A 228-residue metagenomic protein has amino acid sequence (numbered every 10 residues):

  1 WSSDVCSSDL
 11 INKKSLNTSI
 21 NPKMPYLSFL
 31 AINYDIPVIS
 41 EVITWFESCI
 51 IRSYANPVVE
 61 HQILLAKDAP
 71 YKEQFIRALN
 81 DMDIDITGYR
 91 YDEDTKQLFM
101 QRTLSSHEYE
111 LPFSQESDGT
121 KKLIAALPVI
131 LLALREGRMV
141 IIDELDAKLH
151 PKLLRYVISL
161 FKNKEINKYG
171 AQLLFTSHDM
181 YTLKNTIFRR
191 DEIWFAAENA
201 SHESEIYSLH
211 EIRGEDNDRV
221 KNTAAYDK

Functional and structural regions predicted by a protein language model:
S3-S8, K96-L104, W194: Short polybasic amphipathic segments
S3-Y91: Electropositive, glycine-dotted interaction segments that contact anionic polymers or phosphate-rich ligands
S8, L123-I124, V129, S159-L160 (+1 more regions): Phosphate-binding glycine-rich loops of NTP-binding sites
R77-T87, T103-S105, F113, A224-K228: N-terminal accessory segments
T95-L131, M139-K152: Conserved ABC ATPase signature
R102-L104, S159-K228: C-terminal lobe/lid and adjacent interdomain/linker elements of RecA-like ASCE P-loop ATPase modules
G137-M139, Q172: Residue-level preference for the first positions of well-ordered beta-strands
K152-S159: Conserved D-loop/post-Walker B switch-helix segment of ABC ATPase nucleotide-binding domains
